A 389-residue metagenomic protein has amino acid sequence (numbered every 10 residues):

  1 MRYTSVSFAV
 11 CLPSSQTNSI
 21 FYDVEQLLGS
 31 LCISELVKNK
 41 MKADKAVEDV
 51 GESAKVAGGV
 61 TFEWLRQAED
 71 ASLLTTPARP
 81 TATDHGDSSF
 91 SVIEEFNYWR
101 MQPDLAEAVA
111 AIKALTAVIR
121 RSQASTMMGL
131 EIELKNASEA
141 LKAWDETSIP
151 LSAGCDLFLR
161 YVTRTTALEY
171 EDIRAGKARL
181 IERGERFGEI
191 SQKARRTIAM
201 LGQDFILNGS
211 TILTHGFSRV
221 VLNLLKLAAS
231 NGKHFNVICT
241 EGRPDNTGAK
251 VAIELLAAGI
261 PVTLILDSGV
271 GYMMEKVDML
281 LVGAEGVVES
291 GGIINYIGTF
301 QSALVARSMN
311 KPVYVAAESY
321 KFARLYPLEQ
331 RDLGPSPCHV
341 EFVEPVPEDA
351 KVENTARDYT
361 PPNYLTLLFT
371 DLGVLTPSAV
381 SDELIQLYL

Functional and structural regions predicted by a protein language model:
V6-V10, D23-E25: Acidic, Ala/Val/Gly-enriched low-complexity intrinsically disordered segments
N39-G59, D87, L222-N223, A228-F235 (+1 more regions): Conserved phosphate- and dinucleotide-binding cores of soluble alpha/beta proteins, encompassing both enzyme active
K42-A178: Long amphipathic alpha-helical segments
R179-Q192: Glycine-rich phosphate-binding "P-loop"
I190-L207: A short, well-structured juxtamembrane/interface segment
T211-L222, P244: Gly/Ser/Thr-rich loops at beta-strand to alpha-helix junctions that form or flank small-molecule/cofactor-binding
